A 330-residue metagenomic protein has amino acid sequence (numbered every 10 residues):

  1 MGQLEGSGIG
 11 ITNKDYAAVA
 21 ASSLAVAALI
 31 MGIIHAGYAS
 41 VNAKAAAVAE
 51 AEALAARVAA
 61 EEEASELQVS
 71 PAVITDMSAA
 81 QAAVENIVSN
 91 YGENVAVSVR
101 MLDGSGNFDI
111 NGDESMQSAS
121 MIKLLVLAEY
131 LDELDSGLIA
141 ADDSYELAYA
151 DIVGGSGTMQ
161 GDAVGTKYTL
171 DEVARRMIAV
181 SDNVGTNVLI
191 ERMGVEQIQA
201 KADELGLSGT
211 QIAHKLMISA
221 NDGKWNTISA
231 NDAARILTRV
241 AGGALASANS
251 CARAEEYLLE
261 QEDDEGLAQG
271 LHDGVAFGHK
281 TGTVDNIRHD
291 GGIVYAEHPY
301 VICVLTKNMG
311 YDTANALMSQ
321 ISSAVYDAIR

Functional and structural regions predicted by a protein language model:
M1-E85, N107, R192-G194, A241-D263 (+1 more regions): Structured C-terminal helix/loop/strand segments within mature extracytoplasmic catalytic/sensor domains
E85, G92-S115: Short, conserved catalytic-motif segment at the N-terminal edge
R100-L102, I178-S181, R192, A213-M217 (+3 more regions): Active-site-proximal beta-strand/loop segments in catalytic clefts of secreted hydrolases
L102, D142-T158, M193-G194: Acidic helix-start/capping segments at beta-turn-to-alpha-helix junctions
S105, M116-L147, M177, I302: Active-site SXXK
I152-N187, V195: Conserved catalytic neighborhood of penicillin-recognizing serine enzymes
T186-G242: Mid-domain, small-residue-enriched loop/turn segments at the edges of structured enzyme/sensor domains
K224-V275, H279: A conserved catalytic-loop motif detector
